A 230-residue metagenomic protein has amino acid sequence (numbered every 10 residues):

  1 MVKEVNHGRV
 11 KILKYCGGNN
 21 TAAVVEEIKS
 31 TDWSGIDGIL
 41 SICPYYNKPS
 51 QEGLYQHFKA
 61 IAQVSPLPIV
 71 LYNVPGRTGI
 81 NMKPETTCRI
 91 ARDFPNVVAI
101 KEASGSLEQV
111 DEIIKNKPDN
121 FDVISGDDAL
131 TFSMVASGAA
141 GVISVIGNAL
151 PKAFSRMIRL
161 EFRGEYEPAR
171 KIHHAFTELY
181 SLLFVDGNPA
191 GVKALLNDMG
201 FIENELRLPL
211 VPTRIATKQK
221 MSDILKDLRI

Functional and structural regions predicted by a protein language model:
M1, E26, Q56-H57, E85-T86 (+3 more regions): Short Gly/charged-rich anion-binding patches and loops
M1-G79, R89: Active-site beta->alpha loop and helix N-cap motifs at the rims of alpha/beta catalytic domains
V2, T31, I61, I100 (+4 more regions): Conserved, mostly hydrophobic/aromatic
S30, A139, I143-I230: C-terminal alpha-helical cap/extension of soluble enzyme domains
Q63-V64, R77-Y180, F184: Catalytic alpha/beta core domains of metabolic enzymes, predominantly
N73-V74, N96-V97, R207-L208: Glycine-rich phosphate-binding "P-loop"
